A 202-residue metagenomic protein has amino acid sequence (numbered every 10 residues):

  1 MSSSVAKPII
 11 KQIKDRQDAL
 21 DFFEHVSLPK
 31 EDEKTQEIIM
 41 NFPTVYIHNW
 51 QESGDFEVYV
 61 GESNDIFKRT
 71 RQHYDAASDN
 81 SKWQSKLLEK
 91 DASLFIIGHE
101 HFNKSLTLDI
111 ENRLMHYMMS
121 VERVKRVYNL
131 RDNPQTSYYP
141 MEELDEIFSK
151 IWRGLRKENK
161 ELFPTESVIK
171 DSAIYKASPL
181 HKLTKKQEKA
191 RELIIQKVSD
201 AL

Functional and structural regions predicted by a protein language model:
M1-K68, Q72, S105: GIY-YIG nuclease catalytic motif and its immediate N-terminal context
E33-Q36, V45-N49, S81-K86, N103 (+1 more regions): Catalytic micro-motifs at enzyme active sites that drive phosphoryl/nucleotidyl and oxygen chemistry
G54, L87-K90, L202: Short helix-terminating capping/connector loops at secondary-structure junctions
E57-S63, I97-K104, A177-T184: Short, charged/polar micro-motifs that form catalytic or ligand-binding hotspots
I66-R113: Conserved short loop/helix modules at catalytic or binding sites in compact beta-alpha or helix-hairpin-helix contexts
I96-E142: Accessory, often N-terminal, substrate/partner-engagement and coupling regions that sit outside the core NTP/cofactor
T107-E111, V124, T136-L202: Helicase P-loop NTPase motor core of nucleic-acid translocases
